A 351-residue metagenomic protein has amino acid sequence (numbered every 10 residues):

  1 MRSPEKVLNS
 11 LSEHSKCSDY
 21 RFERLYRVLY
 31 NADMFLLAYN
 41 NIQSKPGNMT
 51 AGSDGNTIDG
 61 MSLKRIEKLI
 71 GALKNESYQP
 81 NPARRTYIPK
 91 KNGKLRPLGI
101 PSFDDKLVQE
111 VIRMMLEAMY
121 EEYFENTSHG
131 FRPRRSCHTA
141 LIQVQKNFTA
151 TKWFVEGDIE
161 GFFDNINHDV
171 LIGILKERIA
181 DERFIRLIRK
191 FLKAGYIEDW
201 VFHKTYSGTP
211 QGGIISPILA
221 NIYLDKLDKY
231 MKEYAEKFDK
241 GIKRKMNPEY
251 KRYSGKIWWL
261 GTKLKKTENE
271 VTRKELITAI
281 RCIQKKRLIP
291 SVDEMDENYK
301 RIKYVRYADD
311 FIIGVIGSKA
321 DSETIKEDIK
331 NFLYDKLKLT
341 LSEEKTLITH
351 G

Functional and structural regions predicted by a protein language model:
M1-G351: Non-catalytic terminal/accessory segments
